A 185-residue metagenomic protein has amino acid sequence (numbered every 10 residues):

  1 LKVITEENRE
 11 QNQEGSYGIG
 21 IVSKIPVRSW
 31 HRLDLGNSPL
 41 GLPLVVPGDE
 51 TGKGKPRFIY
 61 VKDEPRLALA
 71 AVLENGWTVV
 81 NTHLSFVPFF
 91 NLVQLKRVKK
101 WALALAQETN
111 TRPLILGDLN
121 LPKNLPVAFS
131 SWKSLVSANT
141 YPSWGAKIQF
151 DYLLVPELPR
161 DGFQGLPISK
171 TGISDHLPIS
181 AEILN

Functional and structural regions predicted by a protein language model:
L1-N75: Structured beta-strand-rich core segments of catalytic domains in phosphoester-bond hydrolases
E6-E10, K24-I25, L33-L35, L73-E74 (+5 more regions): Active-site-proximal beta-strand/loop segments in catalytic clefts of secreted hydrolases
S16-Y17, P65, E74-G76, N110 (+2 more regions): A structure-centric signal for secondary-structure junctions around beta-strands
I19-I21, A68-V72, N81, D151-L153 (+1 more regions): Conserved hydrophobic/aromatic beta-strand scaffold that supports enzyme active sites
D34-L42, S85-V87, P167-G172: Short, solvent-exposed aromatic-acidic interface loops
E64-P65, A71-N91: Metal-dependent phosphoester/phosphodiester hydrolase catalytic core
P88-L114, L119-N185: Metal-dependent phosphoester-hydrolase catalytic domains
